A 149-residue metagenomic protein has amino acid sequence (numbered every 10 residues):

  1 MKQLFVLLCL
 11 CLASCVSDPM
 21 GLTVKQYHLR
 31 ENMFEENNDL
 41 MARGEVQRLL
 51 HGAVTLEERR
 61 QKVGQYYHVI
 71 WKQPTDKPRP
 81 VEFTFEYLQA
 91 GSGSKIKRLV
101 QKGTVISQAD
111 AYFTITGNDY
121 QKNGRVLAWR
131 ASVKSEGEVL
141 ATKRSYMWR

Functional and structural regions predicted by a protein language model:
M1-L7: Sec-dependent signal peptide recognition, specifically the positively charged N-region followed immediately by
L7, L12-N32: Bacterial Sec signal peptide processing site at the extreme N-terminus
N38-T75, D110-I115: Contiguous beta-strand segments within globular domains
F83, R125-S135: Short, aromatic- and glycine-rich surface loops/edge beta-strands on solvent-exposed regions
E86-S94, K134: Change "in extracellular beta-sheet-rich domains … of secreted and cell-surface proteins" to "in beta-sheet-rich domains
Q101-A109: Short proline/glycine- and polar residue-rich coil/turn motifs
Y112-G124: Short, hydrophobic beta-strand segments
V139-R149: Short beta-strand elements
